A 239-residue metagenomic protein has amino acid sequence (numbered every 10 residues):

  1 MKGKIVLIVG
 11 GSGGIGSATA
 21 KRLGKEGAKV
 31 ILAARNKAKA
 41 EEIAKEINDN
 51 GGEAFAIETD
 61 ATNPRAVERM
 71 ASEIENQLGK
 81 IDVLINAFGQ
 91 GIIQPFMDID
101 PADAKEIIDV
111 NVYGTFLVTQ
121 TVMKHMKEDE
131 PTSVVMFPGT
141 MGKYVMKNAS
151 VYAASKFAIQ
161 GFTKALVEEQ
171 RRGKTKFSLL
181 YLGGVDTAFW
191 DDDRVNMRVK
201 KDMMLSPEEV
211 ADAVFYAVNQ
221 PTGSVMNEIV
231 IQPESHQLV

Functional and structural regions predicted by a protein language model:
K4, G52-E53, K80-I81, M126-P138 (+1 more regions): Active-site loop of short-chain dehydrogenase/reductase
S12-G13: Conserved glycine-rich cofactor-binding loop
A28-E42: Conserved glycine-rich Rossmann-like NAD(P)H-binding loop of the short-chain dehydrogenase/reductase
K37, E58-R69, P101: The beta1-alpha1 cofactor-binding region of Rossmann-like NAD(H)/NADP(H)-dependent oxidoreductases
P95-F96, D100-I108: Substrate-binding pocket helix/loop in short-chain dehydrogenase/reductase
T119, S155: Active-site helix of classical SDR
G173-T175, L179-L180, M197-V239: C-terminal helical subdomain
